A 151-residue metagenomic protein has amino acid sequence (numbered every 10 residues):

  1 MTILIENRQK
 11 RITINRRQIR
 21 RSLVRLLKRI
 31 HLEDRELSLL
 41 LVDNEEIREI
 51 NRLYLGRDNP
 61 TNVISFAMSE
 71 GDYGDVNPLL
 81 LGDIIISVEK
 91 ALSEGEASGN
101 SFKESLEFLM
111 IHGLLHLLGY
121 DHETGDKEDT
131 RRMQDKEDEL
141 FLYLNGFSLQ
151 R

Functional and structural regions predicted by a protein language model:
M1-S105, L115-R151: An acidic/histidine-cluster motif and surrounding catalytic segment that typifies divalent-metal-assisted enzyme active
F108-I111: Conserved SAM/SAH cofactor-binding pocket of Class I
